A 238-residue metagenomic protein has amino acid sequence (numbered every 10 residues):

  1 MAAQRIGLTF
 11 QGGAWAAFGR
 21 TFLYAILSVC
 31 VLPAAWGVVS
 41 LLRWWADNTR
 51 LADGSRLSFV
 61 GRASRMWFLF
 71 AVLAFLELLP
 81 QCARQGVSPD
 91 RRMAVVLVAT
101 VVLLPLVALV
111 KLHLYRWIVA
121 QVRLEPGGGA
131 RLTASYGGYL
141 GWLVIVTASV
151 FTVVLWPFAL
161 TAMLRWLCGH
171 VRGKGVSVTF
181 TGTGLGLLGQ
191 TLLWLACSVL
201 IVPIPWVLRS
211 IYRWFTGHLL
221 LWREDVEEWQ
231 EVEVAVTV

Functional and structural regions predicted by a protein language model:
M1-F22, G37-V72, L112-W142, T161-Q190 (+1 more regions): Membrane-interface extramembranous regions at the lipid-water interface
A16-V38, S64-K111, G141-T161, G189-Y212: Hydrophobic alpha-helical transmembrane segments in multi-pass membrane proteins
